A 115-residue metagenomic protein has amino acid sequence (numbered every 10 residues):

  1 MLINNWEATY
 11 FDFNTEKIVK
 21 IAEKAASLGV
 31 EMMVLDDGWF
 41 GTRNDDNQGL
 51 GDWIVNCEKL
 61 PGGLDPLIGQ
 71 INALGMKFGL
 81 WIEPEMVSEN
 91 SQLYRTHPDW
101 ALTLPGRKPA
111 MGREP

Functional and structural regions predicted by a protein language model:
I3-P115: Aromatic-lined carbohydrate-binding/catalytic grooves of carbohydrate-active enzymes
